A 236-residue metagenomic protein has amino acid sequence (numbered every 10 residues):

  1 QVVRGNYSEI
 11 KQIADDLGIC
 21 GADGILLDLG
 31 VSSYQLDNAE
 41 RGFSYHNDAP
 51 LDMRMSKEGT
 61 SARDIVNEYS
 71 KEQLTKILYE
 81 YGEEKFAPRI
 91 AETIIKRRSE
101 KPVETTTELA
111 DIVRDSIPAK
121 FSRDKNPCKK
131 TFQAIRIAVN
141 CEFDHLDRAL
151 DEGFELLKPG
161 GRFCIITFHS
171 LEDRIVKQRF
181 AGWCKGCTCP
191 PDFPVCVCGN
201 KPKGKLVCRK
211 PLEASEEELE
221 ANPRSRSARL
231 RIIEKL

Functional and structural regions predicted by a protein language model:
Q1-L236: S-adenosyl-L-methionine-dependent methyltransferase catalytic core, i.e., the SAM/SAH-binding region
